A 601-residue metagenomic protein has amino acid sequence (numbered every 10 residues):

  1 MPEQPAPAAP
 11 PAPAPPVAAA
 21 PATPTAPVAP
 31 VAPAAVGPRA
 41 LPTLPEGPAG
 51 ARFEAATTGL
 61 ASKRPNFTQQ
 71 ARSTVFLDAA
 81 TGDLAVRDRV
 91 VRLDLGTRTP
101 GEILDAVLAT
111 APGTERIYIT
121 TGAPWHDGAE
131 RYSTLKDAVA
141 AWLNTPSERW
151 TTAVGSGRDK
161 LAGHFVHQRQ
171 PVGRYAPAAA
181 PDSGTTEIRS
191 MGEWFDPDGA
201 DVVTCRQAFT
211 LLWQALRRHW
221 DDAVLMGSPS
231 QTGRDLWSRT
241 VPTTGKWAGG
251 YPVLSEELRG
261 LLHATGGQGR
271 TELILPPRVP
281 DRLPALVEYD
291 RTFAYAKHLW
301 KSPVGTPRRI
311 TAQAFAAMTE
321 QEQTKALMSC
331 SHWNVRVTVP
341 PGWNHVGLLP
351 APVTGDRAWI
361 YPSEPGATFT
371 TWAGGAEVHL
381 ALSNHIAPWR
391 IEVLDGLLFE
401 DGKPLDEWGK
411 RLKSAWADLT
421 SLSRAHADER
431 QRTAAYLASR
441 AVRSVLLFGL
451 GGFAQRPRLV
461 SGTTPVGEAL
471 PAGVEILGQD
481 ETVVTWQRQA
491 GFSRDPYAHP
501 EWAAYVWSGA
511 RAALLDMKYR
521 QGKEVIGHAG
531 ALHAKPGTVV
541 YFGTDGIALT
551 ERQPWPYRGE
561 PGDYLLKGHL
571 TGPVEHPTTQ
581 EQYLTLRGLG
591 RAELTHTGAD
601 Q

Functional and structural regions predicted by a protein language model:
P2: Acidic/aromatic-lined carbohydrate-recognition and catalytic surfaces of CAZymes acting on diverse glycans
A6-P7, G260: Intrinsically disordered, low-complexity segments enriched in glycine/proline and serine/threonine
P7-P33: Intrinsically disordered, low-complexity proline-rich tandem-repeat tracts
V31-Q601: Conserved acidic
